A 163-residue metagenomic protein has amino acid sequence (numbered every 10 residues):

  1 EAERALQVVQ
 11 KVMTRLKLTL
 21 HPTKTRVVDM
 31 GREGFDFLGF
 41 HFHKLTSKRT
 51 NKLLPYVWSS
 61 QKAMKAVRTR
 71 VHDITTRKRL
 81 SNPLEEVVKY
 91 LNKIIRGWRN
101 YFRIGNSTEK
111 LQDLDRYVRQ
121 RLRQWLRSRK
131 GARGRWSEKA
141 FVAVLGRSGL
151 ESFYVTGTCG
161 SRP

Functional and structural regions predicted by a protein language model:
E1-P163: Non-catalytic terminal/accessory segments
